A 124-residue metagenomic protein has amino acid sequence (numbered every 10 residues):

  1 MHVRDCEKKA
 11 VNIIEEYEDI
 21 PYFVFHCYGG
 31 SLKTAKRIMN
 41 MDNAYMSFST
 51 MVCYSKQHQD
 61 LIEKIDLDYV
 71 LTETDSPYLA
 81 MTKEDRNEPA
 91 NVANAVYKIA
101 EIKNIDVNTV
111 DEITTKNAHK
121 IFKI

Functional and structural regions predicted by a protein language model:
M1, F23-H26, A44-F48, V70-T74: Hydrophobic faces of well-ordered beta-strands that scaffold small-molecule active sites in alpha/beta enzyme cores
M1-M41, C53, D60-I65, L79 (+3 more regions): Divalent metal-binding pocket/active-site signature
Y28-G29, M51-S55, E73-S76, K98-E101: Short, surface-exposed, polar/charged, turn-prone segments marking secondary-structure boundaries
M46, Y78, K120: Active-site micro-motifs of SAM-dependent methyltransferase domains
V70-D75, N117-I121: A general structural signal for short secondary-structure boundary/capping elements
V92-I124: Mid-to-C-terminal alpha-helical segments outside catalytic/metal-binding sites
